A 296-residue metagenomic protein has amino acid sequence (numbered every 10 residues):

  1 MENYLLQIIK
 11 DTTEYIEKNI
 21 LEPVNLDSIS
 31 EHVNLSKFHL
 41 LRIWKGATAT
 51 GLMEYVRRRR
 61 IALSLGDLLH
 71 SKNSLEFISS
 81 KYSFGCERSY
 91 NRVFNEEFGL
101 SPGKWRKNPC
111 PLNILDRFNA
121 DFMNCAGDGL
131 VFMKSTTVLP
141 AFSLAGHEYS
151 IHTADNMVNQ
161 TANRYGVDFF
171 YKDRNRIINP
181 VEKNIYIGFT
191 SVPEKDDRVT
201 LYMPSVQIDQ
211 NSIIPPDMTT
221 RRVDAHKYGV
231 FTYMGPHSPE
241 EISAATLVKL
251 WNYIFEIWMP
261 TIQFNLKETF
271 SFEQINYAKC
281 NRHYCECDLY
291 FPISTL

Functional and structural regions predicted by a protein language model:
M1-Q7, E54: Basic, helix-initiating cap at the start of DNA-binding domains
K10-D27, G46-K81, P109-G129: Terminal helix-turn-helix DNA-binding modules in bacterial transcription factors
P23-V56, S79-S101: Basic/polar phosphate-binding segments, predominantly the helix-turn-helix DNA-binding elements of transcriptional
A62, L69, S80-K81, G85-L296: A solvent-exposed interaction/effector surface
